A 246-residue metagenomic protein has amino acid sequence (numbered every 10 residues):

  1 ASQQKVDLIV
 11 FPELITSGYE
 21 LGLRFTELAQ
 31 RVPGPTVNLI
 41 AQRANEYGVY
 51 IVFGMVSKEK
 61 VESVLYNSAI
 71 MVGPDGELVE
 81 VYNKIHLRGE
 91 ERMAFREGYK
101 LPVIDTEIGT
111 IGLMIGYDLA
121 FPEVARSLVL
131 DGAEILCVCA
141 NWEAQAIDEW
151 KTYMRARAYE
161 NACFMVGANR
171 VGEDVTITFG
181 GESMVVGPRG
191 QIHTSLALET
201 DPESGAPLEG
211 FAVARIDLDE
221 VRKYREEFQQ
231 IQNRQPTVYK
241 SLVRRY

Functional and structural regions predicted by a protein language model:
A1-D75, V81, E143-C163: Cys-nucleophile CN-hydrolase/nitrilase-fold catalytic domain and related Cys-dependent amidase chemistry that acts on
S17, I70, Y82-R88, M184 (+1 more regions): Short beta->alpha transition motifs characteristic of CBS
V32, Q42, K60-E134, C139-T152 (+4 more regions): Active-site catalytic loop in hydrolytic enzyme cores
V32-V52, T110, A120-V213: CN hydrolase (nitrilase-like) catalytic-core segments centered on the catalytic cysteine and neighboring Lys/Glu
E77-E80, Q191-H193, V221-R222: Short helix-loop capping/hinge motifs at secondary-structure junctions, enriched in acidic/polar residues
K84-E97, E199-E227: A short, polar/charged loop-to-alpha-helix boundary motif
